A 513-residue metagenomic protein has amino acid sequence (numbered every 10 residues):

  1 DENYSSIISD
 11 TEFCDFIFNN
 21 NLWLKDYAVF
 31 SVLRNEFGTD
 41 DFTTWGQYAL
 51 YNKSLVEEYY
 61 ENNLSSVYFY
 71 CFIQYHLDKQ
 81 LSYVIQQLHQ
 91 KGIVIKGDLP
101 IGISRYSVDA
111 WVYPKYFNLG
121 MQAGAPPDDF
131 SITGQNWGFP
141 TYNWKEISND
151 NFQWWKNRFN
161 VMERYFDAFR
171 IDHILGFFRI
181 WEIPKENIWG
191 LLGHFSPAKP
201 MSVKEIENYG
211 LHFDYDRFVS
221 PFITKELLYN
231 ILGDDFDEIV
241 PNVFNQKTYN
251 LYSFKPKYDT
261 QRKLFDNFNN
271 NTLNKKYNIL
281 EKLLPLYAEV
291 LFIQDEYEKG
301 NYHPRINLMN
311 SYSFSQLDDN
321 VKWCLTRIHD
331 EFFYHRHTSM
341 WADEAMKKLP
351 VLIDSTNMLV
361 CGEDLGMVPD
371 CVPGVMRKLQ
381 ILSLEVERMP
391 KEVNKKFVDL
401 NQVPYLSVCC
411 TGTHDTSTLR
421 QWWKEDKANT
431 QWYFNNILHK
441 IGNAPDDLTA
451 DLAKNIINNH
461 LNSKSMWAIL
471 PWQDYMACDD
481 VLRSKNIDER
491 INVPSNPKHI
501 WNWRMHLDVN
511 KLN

Functional and structural regions predicted by a protein language model:
D1-N513: Catalytic cores of glycan-processing enzymes that make or break glycosidic bonds
